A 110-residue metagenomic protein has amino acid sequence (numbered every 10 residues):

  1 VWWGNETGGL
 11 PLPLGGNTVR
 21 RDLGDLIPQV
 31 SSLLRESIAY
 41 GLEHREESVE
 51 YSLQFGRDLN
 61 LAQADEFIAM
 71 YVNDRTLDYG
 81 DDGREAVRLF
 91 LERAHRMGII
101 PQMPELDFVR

Functional and structural regions predicted by a protein language model:
V1-Q54: Pocket-lining segment of extracytoplasmic ligand-binding domains
Y51-R110: An extracytoplasmic/periplasmic, membrane-proximal ligand-sensing/linker region
